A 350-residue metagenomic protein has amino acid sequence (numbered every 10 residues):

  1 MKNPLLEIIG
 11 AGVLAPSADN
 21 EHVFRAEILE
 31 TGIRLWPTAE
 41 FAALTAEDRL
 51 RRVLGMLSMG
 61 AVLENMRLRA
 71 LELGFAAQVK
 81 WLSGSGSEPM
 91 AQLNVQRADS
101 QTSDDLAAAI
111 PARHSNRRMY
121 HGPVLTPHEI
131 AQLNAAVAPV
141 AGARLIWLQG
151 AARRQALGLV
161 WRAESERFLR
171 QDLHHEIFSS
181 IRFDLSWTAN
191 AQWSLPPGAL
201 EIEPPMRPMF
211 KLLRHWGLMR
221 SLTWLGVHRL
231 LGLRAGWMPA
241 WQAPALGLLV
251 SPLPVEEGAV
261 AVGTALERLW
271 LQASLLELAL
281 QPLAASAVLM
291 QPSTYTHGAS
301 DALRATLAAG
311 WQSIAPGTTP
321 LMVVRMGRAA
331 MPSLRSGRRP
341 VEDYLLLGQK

Functional and structural regions predicted by a protein language model:
M1-K350: Acidic, surface-exposed loops and disordered segments
